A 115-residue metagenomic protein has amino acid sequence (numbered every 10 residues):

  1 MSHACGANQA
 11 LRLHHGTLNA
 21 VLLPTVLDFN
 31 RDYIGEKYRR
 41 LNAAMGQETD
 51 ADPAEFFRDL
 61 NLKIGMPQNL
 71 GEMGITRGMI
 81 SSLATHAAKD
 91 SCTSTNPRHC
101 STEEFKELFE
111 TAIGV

Functional and structural regions predicted by a protein language model:
M1: Oxyanion-binding "anion nests"
G6-M79, V115: Gly/Pro-rich interdomain helix-loop hinge
R77-V115: Short, amphipathic C-terminal "tail helix"
